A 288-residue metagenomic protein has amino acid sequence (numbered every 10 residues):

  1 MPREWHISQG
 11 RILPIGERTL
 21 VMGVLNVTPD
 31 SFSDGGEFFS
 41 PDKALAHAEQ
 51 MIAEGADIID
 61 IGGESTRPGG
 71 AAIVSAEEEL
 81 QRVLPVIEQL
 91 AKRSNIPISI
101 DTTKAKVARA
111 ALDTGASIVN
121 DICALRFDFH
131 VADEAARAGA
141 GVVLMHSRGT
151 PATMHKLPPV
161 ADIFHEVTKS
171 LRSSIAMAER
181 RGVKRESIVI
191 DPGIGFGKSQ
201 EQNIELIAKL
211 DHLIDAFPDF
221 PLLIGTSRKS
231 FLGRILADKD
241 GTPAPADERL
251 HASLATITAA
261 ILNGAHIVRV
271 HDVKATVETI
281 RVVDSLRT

Functional and structural regions predicted by a protein language model:
P2-Q9, G16, S33-Q50, T66-P97 (+4 more regions): Active-site-adjacent loop and "lid" segments of alpha/beta metabolic enzymes
I15-V24, Q50-G63: N-terminal glycine-rich anion-binding loops that anchor highly charged ligand groups
N26-D30: Short polar catalytic/cofactor-binding loops
R185-S187: Short acidic capping loops at alpha-helix termini that bridge into adjacent secondary structure
